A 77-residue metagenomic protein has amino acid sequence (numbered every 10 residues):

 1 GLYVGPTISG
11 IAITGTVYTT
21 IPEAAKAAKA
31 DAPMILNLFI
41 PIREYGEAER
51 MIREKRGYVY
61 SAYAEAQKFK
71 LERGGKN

Functional and structural regions predicted by a protein language model:
G1-N77: Terminal and domain-boundary regions
